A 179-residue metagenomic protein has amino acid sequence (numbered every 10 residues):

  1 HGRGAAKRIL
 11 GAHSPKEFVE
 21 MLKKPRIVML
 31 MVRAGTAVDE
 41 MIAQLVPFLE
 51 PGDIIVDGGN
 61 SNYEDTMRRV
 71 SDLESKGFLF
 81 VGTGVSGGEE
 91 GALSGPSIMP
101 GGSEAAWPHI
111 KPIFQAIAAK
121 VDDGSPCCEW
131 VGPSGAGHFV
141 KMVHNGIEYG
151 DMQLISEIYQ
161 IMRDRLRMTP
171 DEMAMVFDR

Functional and structural regions predicted by a protein language model:
G2-R68, D72-F78, G91-E104: Rossmann-like NAD(P)-binding element
V38-A43, N62-A174: Rossmann-fold dinucleotide-binding core
V176-R179: Short, intrinsically disordered, charge-balanced linker/junction segments flanking boundaries in proteins
